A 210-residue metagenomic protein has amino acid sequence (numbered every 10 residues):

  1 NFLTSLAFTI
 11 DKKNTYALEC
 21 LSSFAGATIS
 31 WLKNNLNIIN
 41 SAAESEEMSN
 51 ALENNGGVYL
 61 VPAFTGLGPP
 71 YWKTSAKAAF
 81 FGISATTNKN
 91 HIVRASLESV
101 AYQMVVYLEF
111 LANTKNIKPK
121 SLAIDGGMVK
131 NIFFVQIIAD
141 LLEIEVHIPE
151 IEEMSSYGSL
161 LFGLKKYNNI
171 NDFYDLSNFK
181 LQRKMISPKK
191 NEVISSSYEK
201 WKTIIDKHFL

Functional and structural regions predicted by a protein language model:
N1-L210: Glycine/Thr-rich phosphate-binding loops that ligate phosphate moieties of nucleotide and other phosphorylated ligands
